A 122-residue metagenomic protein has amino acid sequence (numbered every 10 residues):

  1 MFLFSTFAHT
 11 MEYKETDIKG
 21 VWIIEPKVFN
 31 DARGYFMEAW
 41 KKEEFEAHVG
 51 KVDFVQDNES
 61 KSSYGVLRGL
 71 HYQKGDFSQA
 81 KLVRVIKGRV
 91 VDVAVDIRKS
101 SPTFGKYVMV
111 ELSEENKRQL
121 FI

Functional and structural regions predicted by a protein language model:
F2-T10: Short, Lys/Arg-enriched N-terminal segments with co-localized hydrophobic residues within the first ~10-30 amino acids
T10-E115: Non-catalytic, conserved peripheral segments adjacent to functional cores
